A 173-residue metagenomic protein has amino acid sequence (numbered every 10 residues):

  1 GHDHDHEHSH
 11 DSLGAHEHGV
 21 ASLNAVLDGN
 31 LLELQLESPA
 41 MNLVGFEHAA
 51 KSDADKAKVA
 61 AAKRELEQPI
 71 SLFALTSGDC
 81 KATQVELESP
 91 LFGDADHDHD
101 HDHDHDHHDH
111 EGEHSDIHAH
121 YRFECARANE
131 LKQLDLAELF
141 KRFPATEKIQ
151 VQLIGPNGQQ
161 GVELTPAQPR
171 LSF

Functional and structural regions predicted by a protein language model:
G1-E7: Cleaved targeting-peptide boundary
L13-D102, D109-F173: N-terminal soluble domains immediately following signal/targeting peptides that reside in extracytoplasmic
